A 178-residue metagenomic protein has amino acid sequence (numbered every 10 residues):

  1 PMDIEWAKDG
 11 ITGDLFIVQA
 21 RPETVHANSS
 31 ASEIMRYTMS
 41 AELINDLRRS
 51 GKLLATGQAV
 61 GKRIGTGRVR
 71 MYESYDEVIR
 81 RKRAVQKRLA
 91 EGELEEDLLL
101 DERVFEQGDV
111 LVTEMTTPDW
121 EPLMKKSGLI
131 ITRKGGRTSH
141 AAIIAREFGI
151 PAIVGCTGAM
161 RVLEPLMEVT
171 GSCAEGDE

Functional and structural regions predicted by a protein language model:
P1-S50: ATP-dependent carboxylate activation and anion-phosphoryl transfer catalytic cores that bind Mg-ATP to form
I11-T12, V18, P22-A27, A59-F105 (+2 more regions): Acidic, glycine-rich flexible loop/linker segments
L54-G57: Hydrophobic cores of alpha-helical transmembrane segments in multi-pass integral membrane proteins
